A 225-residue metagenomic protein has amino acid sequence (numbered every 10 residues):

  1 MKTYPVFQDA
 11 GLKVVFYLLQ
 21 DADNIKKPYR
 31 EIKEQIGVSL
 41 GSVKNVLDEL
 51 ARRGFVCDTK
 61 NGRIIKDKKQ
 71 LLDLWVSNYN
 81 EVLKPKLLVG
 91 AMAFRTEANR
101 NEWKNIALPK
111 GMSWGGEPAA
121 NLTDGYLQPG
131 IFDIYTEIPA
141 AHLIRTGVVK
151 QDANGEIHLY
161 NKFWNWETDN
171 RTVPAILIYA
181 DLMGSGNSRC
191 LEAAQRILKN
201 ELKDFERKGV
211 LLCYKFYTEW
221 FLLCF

Functional and structural regions predicted by a protein language model:
M1-F16: Short alpha-helical segments that sit at the start of domains
V15-D73: Loop-centered beta-sheet repeat module
K68-K84: Long, well-ordered mid-to-C-terminal structural blocks that present hydrophobic/aromatic surfaces
N80-F216, W220-F225: Long, low-complexity, charge-rich intrinsically disordered regions
